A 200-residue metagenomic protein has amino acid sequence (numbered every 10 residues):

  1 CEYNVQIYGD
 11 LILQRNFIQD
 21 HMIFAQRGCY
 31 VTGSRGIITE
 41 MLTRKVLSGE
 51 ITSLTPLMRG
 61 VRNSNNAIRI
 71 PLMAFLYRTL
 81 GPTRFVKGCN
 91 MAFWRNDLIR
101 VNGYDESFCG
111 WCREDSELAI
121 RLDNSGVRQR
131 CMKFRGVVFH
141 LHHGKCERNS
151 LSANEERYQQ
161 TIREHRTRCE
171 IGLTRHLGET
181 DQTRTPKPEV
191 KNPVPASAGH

Functional and structural regions predicted by a protein language model:
C1, G88-N102: Conserved nucleotide-sugar donor-binding and metal-coordinating catalytic region shared by glycosyltransferases
N4: Short aromatic/hydrophobic "clamp" motif used to bind/position activated sugar donors
I7: Catalytic metal- and UDP-sugar-binding loop of GT-A-like glycosyltransferases, i.e., residues flanking the conserved
D10-L11, V86-M91, W111-A119: Conserved glycosyltransferase catalytic-site signature
D10-L57: Conserved donor NDP-sugar-binding/catalytic core segment of glycosyltransferases
N16, N96-I99, E117, V137: Active-site phosphate/pyrophosphate-handling residues
R59-F93: A recurrent flexible, glycine/aromatic-enriched loop bordering the glycosyltransferase active site that acts as
S107-H200: C-terminal catalytic/acceptor-binding lobe
